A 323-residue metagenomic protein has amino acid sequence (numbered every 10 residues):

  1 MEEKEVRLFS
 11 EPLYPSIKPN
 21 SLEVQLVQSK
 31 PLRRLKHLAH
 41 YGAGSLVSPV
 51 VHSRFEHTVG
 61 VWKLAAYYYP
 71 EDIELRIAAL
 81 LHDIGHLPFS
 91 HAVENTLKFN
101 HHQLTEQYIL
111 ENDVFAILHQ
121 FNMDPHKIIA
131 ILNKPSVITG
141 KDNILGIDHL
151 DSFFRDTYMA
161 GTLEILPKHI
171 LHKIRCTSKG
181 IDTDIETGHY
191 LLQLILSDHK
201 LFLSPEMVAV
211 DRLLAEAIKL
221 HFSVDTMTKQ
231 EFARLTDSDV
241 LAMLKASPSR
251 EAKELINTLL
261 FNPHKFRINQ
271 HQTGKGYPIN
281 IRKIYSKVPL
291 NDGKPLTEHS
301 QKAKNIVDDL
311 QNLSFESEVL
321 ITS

Functional and structural regions predicted by a protein language model:
M1-R76, P88, E94, K98-S323: Histidine-centered, transition-metal-coordinating active-site segments
L75-D83: Short alpha-helical catalytic segment bearing the HExxH-like zincin motif of zinc-dependent metalloproteases
